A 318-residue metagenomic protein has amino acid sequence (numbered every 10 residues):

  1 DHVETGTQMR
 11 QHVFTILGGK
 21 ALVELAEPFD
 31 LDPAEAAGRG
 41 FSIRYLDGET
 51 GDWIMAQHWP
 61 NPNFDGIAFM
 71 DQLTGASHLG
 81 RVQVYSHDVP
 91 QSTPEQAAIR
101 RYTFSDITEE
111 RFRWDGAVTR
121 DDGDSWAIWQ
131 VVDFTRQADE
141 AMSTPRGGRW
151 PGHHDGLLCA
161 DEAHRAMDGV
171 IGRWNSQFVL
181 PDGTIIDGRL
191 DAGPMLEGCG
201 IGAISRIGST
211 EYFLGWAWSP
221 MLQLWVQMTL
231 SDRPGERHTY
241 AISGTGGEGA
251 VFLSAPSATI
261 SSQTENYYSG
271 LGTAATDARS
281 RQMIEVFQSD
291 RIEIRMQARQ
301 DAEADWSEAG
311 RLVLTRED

Functional and structural regions predicted by a protein language model:
D1-D318: Hydrophobic small-molecule pocket/channel-lining residues, especially in calycin-type beta-barrels
